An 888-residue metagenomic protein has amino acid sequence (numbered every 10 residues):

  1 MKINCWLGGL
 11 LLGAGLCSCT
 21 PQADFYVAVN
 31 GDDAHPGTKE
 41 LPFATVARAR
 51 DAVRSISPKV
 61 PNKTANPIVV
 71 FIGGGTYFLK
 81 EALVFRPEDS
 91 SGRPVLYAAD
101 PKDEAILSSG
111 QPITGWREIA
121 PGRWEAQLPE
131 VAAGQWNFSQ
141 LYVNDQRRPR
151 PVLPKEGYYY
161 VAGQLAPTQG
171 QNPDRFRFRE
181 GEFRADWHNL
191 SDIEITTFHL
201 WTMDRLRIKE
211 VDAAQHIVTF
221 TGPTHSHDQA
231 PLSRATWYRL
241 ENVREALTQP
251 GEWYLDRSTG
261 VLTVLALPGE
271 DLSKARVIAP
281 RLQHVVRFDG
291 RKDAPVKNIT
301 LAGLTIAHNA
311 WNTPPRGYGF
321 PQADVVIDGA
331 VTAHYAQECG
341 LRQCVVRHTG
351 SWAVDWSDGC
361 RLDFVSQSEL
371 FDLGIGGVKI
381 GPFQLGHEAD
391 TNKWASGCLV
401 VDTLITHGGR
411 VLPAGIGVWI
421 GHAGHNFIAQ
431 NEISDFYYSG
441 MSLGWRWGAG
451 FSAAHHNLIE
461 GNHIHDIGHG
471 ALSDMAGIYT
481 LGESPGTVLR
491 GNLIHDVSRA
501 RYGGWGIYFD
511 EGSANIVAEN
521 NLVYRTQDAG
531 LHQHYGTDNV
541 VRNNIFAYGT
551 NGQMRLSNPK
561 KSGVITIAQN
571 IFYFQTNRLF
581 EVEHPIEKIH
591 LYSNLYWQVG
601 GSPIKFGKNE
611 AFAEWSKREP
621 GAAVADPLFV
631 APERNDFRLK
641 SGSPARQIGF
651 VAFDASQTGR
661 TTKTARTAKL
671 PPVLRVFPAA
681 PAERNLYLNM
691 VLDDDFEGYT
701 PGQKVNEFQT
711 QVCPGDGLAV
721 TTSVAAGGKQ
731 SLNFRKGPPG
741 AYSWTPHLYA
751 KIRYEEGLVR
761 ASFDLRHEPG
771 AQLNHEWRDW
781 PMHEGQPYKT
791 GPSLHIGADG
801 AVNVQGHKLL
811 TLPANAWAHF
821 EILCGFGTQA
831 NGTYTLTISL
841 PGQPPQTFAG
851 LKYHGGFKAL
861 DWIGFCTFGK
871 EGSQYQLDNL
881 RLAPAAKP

Functional and structural regions predicted by a protein language model:
Y26-Y335, C339-V345, D355, G386-N392 (+2 more regions): Extracellular polysaccharide-degrading/modifying enzymes targeting complex plant/algal/animal polysaccharides
K80-E88, G92, N515-R634: Predominantly extracellular beta-rich ligand-binding scaffolds that present long acidic/polar faces for carbohydrate
E81-A82, A310-R316, G350-W356, G374-I380 (+10 more regions): Short glycine/acidic-rich loop motifs that flank beta-strands on beta-rich extracellular proteins
P681-C713: Extracellular carbohydrate-recognition regions
T700-F734: Extracellular glycan-recognition surfaces and repeat-rich motifs
A726-A798: Secretory/extracellular carbohydrate-interaction modules and structurally similar beta-sandwich "look-alikes"
Q846-Q876: Flexible glycan-contacting loops in extracellular carbohydrate-active proteins
